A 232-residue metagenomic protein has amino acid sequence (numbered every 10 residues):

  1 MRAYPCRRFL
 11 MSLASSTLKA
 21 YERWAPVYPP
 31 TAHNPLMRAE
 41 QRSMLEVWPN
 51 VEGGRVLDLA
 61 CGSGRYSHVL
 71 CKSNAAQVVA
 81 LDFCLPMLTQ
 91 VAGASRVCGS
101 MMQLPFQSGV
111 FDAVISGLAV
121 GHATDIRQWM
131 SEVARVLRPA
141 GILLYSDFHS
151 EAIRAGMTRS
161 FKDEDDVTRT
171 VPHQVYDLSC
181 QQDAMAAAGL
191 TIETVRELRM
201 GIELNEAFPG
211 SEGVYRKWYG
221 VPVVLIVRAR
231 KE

Functional and structural regions predicted by a protein language model:
F9-V51, R65-V69, M87, R199 (+2 more regions): Conserved class I S-adenosyl-L-methionine
L57-L59, S63-Q103: Class I SAM-dependent methyltransferase SAM/SAH-binding core
M102-V114: A short acidic, Gly/Pro-enriched loop at the edge of an enzyme's catalytic core that lines a small-molecule cofactor
A113-I126: A short SAM/SAH-binding and catalytic strip from SAM-dependent methyltransferases
R127-I142: A short glycine-rich, Lys/Arg-flanked "PGG" loop and its adjoining helix->strand segment in the class I
I142-P172: Conserved class I S-adenosyl-L-methionine
H173-V195: Short alpha-helix
I192-E232: Conserved Class I S-adenosyl-L-methionine
